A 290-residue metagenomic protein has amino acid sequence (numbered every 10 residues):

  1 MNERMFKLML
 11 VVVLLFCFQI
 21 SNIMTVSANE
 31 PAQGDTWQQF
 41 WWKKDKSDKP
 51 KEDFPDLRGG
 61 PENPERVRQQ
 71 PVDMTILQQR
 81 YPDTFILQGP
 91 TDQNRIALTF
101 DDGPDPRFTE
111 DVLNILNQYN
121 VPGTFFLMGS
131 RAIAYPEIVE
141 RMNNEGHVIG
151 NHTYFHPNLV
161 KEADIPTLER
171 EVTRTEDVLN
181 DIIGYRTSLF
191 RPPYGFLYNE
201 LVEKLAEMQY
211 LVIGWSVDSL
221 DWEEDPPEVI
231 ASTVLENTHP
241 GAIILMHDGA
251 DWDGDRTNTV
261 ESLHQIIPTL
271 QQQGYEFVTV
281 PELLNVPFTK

Functional and structural regions predicted by a protein language model:
N2-V11, C17-L98, D105-N114, Q118 (+2 more regions): N-terminal pre-catalytic segment of deacetylase/amide-hydrolase enzymes
V11-L14, V26, L159, Y198 (+1 more regions): Enrichment for repetitive, rod-forming helical segments
I20, N114, I165, V260-E261: Residues in and immediately flanking transmembrane alpha helices
L57-E62, Q70, G89, K161 (+3 more regions): Alpha-helix initiation/capping motif
E65, N94-I96, P106, D111 (+2 more regions): Metal-dependent polysaccharide deacetylase catalytic core of the NodB/CE4 family, i.e., the active-site-bearing domain
D102, E207-Y210, L263-I266: Short, charged low-complexity intrinsically disordered segments located at boundaries of structured domains
D181-S188, Q273-F277, L284: Surface-exposed helix-capping loop/turn segments at secondary-structure junctions
H239-D251, D255-V280: Catalytic grooves of carbohydrate-active enzymes
